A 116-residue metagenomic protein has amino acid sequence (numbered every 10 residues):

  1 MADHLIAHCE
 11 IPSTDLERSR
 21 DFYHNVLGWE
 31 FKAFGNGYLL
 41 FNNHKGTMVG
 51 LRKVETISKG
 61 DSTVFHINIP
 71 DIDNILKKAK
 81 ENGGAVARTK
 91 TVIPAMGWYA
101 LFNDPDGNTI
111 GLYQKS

Functional and structural regions predicted by a protein language model:
M1-R20, T63-F65, K115-S116: N-terminal beta-strand motif that seeds the catalytic metal site of vicinal oxygen chelate
A2, I11, L76-K77, N82-S116: Vicinal oxygen chelate
A7-M48: Core segments of cupin and vicinal oxygen chelate
L16, N42-M48, R52-T63, N68 (+1 more regions): Conserved, structured core segments of small domains
E30, G50, V86-T89: A short linear hydrophobic-aromatic micro-motif
F34, K53-V54, Q114-S116: Acetyl-CoA-dependent GNAT
G35-Y38, K59-D61, I93-W98: Short acidic/glycine-enriched loop/turn segments that link adjacent beta-strands
D61-G84: Mid-chain, well-packed structural core segment of small domains
